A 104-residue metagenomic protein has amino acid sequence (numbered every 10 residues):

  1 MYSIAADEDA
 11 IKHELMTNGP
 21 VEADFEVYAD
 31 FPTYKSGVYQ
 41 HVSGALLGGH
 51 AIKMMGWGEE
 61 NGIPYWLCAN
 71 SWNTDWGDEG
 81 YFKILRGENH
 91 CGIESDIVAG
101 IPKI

Functional and structural regions predicted by a protein language model:
M1-L67, T74-I104: Predominantly the structural core of cysteine protease catalytic domains
